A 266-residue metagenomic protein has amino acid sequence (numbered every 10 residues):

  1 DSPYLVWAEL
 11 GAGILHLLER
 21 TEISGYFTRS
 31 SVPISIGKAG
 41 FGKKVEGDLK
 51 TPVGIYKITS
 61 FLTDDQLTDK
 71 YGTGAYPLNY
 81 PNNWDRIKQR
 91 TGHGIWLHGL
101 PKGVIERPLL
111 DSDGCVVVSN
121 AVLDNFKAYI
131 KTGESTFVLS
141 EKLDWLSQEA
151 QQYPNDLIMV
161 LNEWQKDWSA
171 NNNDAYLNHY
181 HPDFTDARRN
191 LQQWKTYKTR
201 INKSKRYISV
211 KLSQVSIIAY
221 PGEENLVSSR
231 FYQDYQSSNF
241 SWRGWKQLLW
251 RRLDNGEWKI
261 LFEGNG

Functional and structural regions predicted by a protein language model:
D1-E46, S135-D156: Intrinsically disordered, low-complexity, Pro/Ser/Thr/Asn/Gly/Ala-rich spacer/linker segments adjacent to signal
S2-P3, L10-G13, R29-S31, T51-I55 (+6 more regions): Extracytoplasmic
P33-G40, L97-K102, Q233-Y235, F262-G266: Short, solvent-exposed aromatic-acidic interface loops
D48-V53, L62-N162: Exported/periplasmic cell-wall-interacting domains
K50, T199-Q247: Surface-exposed, charged secondary-structure patches
W164, Y176-L177, W194, W250: Hydrophobic pocket/interface hotspot
A170-D183, A187: Short, well-ordered alpha-helical segments enriched in acidic and aromatic residues
W242-G266: Short beta-strand edge/turn micro-motifs at domain boundaries
